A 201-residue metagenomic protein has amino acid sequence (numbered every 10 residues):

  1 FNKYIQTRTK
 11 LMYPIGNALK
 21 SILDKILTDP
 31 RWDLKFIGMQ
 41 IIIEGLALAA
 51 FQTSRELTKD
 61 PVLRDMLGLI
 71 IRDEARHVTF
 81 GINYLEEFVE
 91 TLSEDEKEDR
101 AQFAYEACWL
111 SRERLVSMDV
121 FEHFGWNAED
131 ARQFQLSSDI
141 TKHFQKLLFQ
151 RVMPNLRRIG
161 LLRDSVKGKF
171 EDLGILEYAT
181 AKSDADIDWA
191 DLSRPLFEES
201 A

Functional and structural regions predicted by a protein language model:
F1-A201: Non-heme di-metal
